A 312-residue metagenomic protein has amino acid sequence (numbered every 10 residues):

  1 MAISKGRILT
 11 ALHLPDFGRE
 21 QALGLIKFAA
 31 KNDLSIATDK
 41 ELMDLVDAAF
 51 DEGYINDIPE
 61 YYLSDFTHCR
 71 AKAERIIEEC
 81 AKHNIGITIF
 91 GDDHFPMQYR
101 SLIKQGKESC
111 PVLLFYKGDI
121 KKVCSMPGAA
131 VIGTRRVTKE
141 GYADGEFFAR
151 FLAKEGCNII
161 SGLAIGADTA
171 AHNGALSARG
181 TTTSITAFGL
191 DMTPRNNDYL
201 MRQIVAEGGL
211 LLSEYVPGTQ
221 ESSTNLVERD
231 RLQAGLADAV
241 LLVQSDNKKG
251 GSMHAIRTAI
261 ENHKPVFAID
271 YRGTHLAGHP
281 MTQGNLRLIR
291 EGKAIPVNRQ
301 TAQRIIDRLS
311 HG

Functional and structural regions predicted by a protein language model:
M1-G91: Short, small/acidic-rich helices and loops at N termini and domain boundaries of DNA replication/processing enzymes
M1-I8, H13-D16, F90-G312: Glycine-biased, small-residue-rich flexible motifs in mid-sequence functional cores and linkers
